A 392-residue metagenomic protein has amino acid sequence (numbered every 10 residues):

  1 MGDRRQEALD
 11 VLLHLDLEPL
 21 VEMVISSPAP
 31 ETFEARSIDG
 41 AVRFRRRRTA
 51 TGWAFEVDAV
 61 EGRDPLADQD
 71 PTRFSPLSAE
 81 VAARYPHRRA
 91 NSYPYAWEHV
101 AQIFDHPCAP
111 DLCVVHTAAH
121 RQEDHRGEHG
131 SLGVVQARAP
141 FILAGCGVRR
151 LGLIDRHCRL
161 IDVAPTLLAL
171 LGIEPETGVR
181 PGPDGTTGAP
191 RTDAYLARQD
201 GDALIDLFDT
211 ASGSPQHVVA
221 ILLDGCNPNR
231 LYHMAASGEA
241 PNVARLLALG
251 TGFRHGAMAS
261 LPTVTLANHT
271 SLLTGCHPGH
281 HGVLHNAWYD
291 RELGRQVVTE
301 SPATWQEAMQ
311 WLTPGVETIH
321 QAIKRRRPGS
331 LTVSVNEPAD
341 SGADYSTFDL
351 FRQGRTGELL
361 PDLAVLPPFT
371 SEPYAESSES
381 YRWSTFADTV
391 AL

Functional and structural regions predicted by a protein language model:
M1, A109-P110, V115-A139, Q199 (+1 more regions): Histidine-centered active-site microenvironments of extracellular/periplasmic hydrolases and transferases
M1, C113-V115, F141-L143, V163 (+5 more regions): Beta-strand elements within well-structured catalytic alpha/beta cores of enzymes that handle phosphate/sulfate esters
M1-G2, E128-I173: Substrate-binding rim/cap in mid-to-C-terminal beta-strand-loop elements of soluble/periplasmic
E34, I38-Y93, H99, A109-D111 (+5 more regions): His/Asp/Glu-rich, glycine-adjacent segments that coordinate divalent cations and/or stabilize oxyanion chemistry on
C108-P110, S214-V219, L249-F253, R326-T332: Loop/turn elements at helix/coil->beta-strand transitions in domains of secreted/extracellular proteins
L151-I154, D209, N227-H233, M258 (+2 more regions): Second-shell loop/turn segments in exported
R198-G252: Active-site-proximal N-terminal segment of extracellular/periplasmic enzymes that hydrolyze or transfer
Y232-H281, L331-V333: Short, structured active-site-proximal loop/turn typified by the sulfatase FGly-forming signature C/S-X-P-X-R
